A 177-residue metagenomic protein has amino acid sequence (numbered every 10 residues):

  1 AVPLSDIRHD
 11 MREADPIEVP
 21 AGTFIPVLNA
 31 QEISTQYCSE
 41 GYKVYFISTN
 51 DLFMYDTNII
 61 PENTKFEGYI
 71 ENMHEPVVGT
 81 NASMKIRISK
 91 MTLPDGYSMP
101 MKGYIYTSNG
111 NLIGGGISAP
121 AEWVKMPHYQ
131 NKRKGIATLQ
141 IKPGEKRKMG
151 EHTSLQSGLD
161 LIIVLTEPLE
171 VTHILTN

Functional and structural regions predicted by a protein language model:
V2-N177: Contiguous beta-sheet cores, especially beta-hairpins with glycine/small-residue-rich turns and Gly-(small hydrophobic)
